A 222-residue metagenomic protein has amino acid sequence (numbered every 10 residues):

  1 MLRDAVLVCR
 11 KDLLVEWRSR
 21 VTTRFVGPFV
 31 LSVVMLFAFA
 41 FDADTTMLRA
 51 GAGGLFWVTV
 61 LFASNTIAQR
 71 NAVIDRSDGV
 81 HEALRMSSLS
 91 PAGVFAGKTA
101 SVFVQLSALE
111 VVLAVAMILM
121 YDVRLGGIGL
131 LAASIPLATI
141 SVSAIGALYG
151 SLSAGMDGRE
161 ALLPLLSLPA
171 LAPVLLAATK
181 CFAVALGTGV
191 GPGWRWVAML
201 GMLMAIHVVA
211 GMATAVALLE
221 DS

Functional and structural regions predicted by a protein language model:
M1-V26: Aromatic- and glycine-rich beta-strand/loop motifs that create alpha-glucan
E16, N65-R85: Transmembrane helix boundary and interhelical loop/hinge segments in multi-pass membrane proteins
R20-D42, W57-L61, L166-A177, L203-A210: Hydrophobic alpha-helical transmembrane segments of multi-pass membrane transport/permease proteins
A40-A52, V115-P136, F182-V197, L218: Membrane-interfacial helix-loop-helix connectors in multipass membrane proteins
A52-A68: Long, hydrophobic alpha-helical segments
L89-M117: Selective transmembrane-helix segments that form parts of the transport pathway or gating/packing helices in multipass
G129, S134-L168, A217-S222: A structural motif at transmembrane helix-loop-helix junctions in multipass membrane proteins
M204-S222: Junction motif at the cytosolic side of a transmembrane helix
